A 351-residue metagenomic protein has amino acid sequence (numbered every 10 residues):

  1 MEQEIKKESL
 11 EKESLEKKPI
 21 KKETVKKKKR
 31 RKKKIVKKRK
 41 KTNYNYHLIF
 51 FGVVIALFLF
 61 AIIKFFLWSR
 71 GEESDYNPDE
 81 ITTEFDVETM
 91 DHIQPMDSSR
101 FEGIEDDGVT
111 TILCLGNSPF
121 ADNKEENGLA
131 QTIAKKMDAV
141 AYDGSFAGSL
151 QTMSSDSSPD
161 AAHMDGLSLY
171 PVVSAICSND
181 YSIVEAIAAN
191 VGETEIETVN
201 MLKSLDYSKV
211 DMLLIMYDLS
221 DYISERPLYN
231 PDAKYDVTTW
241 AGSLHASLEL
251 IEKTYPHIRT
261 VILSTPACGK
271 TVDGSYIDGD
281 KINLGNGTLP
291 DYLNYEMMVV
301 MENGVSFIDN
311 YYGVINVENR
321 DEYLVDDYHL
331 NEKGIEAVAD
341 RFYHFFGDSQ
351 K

Functional and structural regions predicted by a protein language model:
E2-V140: N-terminal secretory targeting modules
T111-L115, A141-S145, D211-M216, R259-S264 (+1 more regions): Structural recognition of the beta-strand scaffold that forms the well-ordered cores of secreted hydrolase catalytic
S118-D122, L228-T238, I282-N286, Y323-H329: Second-shell loop/turn segments in exported
P119-Y229: Conserved SGNH/GDSL esterase-like catalytic core that processes O-acyl groups on lipids and polysaccharides
A134, D138, D218, E249-P256 (+3 more regions): Sec-exported extracytoplasmic/periplasmic mature domains
P159, T265-K351: Catalytic His-Asp segment of secreted/periplasmic serine-dependent ester chemistry enzymes
L214-L228, L248-L289: Active-site segments of SGNH/GDSL-like serine hydrolases that catalyze O-acetyl group transfer/hydrolysis on lipids
L244-L248, L293: Generic structural signal for well-ordered alpha-helices, preferentially at hydrophobic/aromatic core positions
